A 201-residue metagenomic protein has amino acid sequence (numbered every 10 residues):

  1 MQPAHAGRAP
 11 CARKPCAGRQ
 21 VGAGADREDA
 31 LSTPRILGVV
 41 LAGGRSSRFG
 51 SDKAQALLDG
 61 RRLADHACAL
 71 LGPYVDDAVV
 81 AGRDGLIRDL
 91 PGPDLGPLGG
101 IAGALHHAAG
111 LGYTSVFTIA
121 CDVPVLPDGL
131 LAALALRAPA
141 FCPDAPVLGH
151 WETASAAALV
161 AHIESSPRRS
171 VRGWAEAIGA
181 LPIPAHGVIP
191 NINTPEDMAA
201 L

Functional and structural regions predicted by a protein language model:
Q2-P3, N191: Conserved active-site loop/cleft motifs that coordinate metal ions or position small ligands
P3-A12, A17-A25: Acidic, proline/serine/threonine- and glycine-rich low-complexity intrinsically disordered segments
H5, C11, W174-A177, T194 (+1 more regions): A short, conserved alpha-helix in the catalytic core of glycosyltransferases
A12-P15, H107, L201: Generic alpha-helical secondary-structure signal
R19, M198-L201: Short, leucine/isoleucine-rich alpha-helical interaction segments at C-terminal helix-coil junctions
D26-A30: Signals and flexible motifs at protein termini associated with secretion
L31-R168, G173-V188, P195-E196: Nucleotide and nucleotide-moiety/phosphate-recognizing core
